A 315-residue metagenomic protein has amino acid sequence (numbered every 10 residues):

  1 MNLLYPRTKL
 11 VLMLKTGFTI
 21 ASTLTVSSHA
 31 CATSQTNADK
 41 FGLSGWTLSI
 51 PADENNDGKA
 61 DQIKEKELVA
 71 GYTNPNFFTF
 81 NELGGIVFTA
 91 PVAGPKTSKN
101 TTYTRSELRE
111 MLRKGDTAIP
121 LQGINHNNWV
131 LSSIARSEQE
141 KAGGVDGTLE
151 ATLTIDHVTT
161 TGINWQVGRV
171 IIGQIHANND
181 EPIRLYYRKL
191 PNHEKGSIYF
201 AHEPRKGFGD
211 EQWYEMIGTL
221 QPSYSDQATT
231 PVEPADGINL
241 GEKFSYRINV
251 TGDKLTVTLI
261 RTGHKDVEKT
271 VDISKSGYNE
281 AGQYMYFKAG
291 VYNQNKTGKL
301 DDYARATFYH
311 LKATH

Functional and structural regions predicted by a protein language model:
M1-L12: N-terminal secretory signal peptides that target proteins for export/translocation
T25-S27: N-terminal signal peptide c-region/cleavage motif recognized by signal peptidases
Q35-D57, D146, T160-N164, G237 (+1 more regions): Ligand-recognition surfaces built from glycine- and aromatic
G58-N81: Extracellular glycan-recognition surfaces and repeat-rich motifs
F78-D210: Secretory/extracellular carbohydrate-interaction modules and structurally similar beta-sandwich "look-alikes"
A151, E242-V250, L255-L259: Short tryptophan-centered beta-strand motifs in secreted/extracellular beta-sheet-rich domains of glycan-recognition
P182-I183, H264-V271: Surface-exposed loop/edge segments in extracytoplasmic proteins
P204-S245: Short, aromatic/His-centered strand-loop micro-motif at the edge of beta-sheets
